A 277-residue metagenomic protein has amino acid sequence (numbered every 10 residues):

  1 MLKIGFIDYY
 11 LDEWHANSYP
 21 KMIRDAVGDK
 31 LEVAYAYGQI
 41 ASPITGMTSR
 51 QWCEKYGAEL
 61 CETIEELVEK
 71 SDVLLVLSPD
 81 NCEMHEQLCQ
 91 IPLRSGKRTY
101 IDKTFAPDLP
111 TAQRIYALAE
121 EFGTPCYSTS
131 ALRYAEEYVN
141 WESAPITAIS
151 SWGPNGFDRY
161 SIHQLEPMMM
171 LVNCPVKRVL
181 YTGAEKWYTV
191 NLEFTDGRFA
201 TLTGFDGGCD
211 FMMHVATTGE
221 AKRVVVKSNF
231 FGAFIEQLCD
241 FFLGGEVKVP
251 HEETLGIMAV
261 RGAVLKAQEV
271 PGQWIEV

Functional and structural regions predicted by a protein language model:
M1-C53: N-terminal Rossmann-like dinucleotide-binding module
A34, D72, T147: Conserved acidic residues
Q51-K55, E66, K70-D80, F241-V277: C-terminal helix-rich "cap/oligomerization" subdomain common to oxidoreductases
K55-Y116: Beta-loop-alpha module in the N-terminal Rossmann-like domain of NAD(P)-dependent dehydrogenases, especially those
G96, G123, P271-G272: Glycine-centered short loops/turns at secondary-structure junctions
Y100, F105-S161: A contiguous active-site-proximal alpha/beta segment in oxidoreductase catalytic domains
T147-D210, E252-A259: Rossmann-like dinucleotide-binding domain that binds NAD(P)(H)
G208-E246: Interdomain hinge/lid region at the active-site interface of Rossmann-like NAD(P)-dependent oxidoreductases
